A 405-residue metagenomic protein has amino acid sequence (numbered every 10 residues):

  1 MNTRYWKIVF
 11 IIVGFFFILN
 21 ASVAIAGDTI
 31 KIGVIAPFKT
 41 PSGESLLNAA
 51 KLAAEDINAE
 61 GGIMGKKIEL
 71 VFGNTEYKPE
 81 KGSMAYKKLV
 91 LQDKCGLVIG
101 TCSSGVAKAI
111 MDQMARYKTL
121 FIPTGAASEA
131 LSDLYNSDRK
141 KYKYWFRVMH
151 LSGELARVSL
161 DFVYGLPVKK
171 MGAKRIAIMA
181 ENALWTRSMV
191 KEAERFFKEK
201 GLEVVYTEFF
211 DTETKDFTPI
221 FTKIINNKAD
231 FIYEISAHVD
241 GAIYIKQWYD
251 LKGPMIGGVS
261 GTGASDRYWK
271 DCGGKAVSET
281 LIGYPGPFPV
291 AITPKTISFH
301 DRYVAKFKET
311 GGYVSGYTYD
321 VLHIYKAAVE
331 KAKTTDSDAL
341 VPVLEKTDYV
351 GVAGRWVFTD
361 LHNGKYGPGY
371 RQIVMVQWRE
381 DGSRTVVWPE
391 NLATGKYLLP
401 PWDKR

Functional and structural regions predicted by a protein language model:
V9-A21: Bacterial N-terminal signal peptides
G27-T29, N48-F72, V168, E199-G201: Signal peptide-proximal N-terminal region of secreted/periplasmic/extracellular or secretory-lumen proteins
G33-K51, G73-E80, C102-S103, M179-S188 (+3 more regions): Extracytoplasmic "Venus flytrap"
P41-N48, E60-N136, V148, F210-T218 (+1 more regions): Beta-alpha junction/loop-to-helix N-cap segments that form part of ligand/metal-binding clefts
C95-Y206, I256-E279: Extracytoplasmic ligand/sensor domains, especially the bilobed periplasmic-binding protein
S128, S152, I245-Y319, E330 (+1 more regions): Extracellular/periplasmic periplasmic-binding protein-like sensory domains
M189-P285: Extracellular/periplasmic bilobed ligand-binding domains
R302-S315, K326-V387: Segments of small-molecule ligand-sensing domains
